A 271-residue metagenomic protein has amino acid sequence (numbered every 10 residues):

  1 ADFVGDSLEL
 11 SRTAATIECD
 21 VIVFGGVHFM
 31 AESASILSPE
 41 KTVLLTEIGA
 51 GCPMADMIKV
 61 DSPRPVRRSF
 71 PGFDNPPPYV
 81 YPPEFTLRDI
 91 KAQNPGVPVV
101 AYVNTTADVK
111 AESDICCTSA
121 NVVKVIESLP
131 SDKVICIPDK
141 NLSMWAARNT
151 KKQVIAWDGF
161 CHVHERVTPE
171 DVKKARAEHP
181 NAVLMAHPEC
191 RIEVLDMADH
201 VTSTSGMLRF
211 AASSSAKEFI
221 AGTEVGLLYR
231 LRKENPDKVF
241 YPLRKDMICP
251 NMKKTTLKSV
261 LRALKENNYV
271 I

Functional and structural regions predicted by a protein language model:
A1-A221, L227-P236, F240-Y241, K245-I271: Active-site loop-to-helix "anion-binding N-cap" substructures in soluble metabolic enzymes
